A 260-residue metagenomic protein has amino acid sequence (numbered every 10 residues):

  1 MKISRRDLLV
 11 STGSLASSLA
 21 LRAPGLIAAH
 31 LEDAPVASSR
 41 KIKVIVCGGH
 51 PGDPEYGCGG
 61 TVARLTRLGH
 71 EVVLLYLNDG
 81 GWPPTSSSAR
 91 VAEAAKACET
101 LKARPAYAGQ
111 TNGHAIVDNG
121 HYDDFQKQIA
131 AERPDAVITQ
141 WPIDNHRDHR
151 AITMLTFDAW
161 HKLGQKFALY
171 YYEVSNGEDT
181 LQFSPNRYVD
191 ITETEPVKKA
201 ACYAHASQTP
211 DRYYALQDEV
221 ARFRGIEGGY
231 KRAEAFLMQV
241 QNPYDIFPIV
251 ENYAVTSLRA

Functional and structural regions predicted by a protein language model:
K2-S18, I27-E132, H161-K162, Y253-T256: Active-site rim/loop-helix segments in enzyme catalytic domains that contact anionic ligands
D7-L15, A29-C47, I116-A260: Metal-dependent de-N-acetylase/amidase catalytic core
